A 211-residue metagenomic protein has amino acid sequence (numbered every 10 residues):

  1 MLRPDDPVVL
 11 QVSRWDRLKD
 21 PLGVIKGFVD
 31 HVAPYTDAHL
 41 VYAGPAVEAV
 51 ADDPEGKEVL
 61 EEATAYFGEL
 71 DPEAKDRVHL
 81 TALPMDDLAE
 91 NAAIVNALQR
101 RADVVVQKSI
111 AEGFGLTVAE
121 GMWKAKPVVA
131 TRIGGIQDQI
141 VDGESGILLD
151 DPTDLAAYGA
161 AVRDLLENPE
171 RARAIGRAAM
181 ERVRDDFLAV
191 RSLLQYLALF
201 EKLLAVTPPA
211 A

Functional and structural regions predicted by a protein language model:
M1-L18, L40-V41: Conserved donor-binding/catalytic core segment of Leloir-type glycosyltransferases
D16-D30: A conserved mid-protein helix/loop that constitutes part of the nucleotide-sugar donor-binding site
V47-A97: Nucleotide-activated donor-binding/catalytic signature segment of Leloir-type glycosyltransferases, i.e., the conserved
D103, A125-P127, R132: A short alpha->beta transition loop at the rim of the catalytic pocket in nucleotide-sugar-dependent
I110: Aromatic "clamp/platform" in nucleotide-sugar-dependent glycosyltransferases that forms part of the donor/acceptor
G115-V118, I136: Short glycine/serine-rich donor-binding loops of glycosyltransferases
Q137-R163, E170-A174: Change "using UDP/GDP/dTDP sugars" to "using nucleotide sugars
T153, E170-E201: A charged, aromatic-enriched C-terminal amphipathic alpha-helix characteristic of glycosyltransferases across folds
